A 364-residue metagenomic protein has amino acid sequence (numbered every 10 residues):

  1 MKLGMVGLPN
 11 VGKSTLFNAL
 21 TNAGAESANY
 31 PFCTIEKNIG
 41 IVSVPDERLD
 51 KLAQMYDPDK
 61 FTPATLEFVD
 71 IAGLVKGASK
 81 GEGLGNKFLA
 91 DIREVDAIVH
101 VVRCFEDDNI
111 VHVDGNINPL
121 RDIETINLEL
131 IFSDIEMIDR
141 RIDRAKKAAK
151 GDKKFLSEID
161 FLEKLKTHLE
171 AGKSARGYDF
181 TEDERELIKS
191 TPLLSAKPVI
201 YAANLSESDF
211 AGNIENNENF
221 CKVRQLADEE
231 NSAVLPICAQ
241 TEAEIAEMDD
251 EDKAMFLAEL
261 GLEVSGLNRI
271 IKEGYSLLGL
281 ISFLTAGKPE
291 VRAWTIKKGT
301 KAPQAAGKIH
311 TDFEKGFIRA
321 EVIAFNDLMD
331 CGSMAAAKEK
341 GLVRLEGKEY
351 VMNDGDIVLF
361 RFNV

Functional and structural regions predicted by a protein language model:
M1-V111, D139-R140, R144: Conserved G1/Walker A P-loop phosphate-binding module
K2-V6, F17, R144-V351, V358 (+1 more regions): C-terminal-of-GTPase-core extension/linker across diverse P-loop GTPases
V6, F32, K37-G40, E47-L49 (+16 more regions): Short capping/connector residues at structural and topological boundaries
G12-F17, P45-D57, G85-N109, R121-L130 (+4 more regions): Phosphate-binding glycine-rich loops and adjacent basic patches that engage nucleotide phosphates, nucleic-acid
F32, D46-L49, T62-F68, E82-D96 (+9 more regions): Amphipathic alpha-helical transducer elements in NTP-driven molecular machines
G40-P45, A72-E82, R93-F155, H168-T181 (+2 more regions): Conserved Switch II/interswitch segment of TRAFAC-class P-loop GTPases
